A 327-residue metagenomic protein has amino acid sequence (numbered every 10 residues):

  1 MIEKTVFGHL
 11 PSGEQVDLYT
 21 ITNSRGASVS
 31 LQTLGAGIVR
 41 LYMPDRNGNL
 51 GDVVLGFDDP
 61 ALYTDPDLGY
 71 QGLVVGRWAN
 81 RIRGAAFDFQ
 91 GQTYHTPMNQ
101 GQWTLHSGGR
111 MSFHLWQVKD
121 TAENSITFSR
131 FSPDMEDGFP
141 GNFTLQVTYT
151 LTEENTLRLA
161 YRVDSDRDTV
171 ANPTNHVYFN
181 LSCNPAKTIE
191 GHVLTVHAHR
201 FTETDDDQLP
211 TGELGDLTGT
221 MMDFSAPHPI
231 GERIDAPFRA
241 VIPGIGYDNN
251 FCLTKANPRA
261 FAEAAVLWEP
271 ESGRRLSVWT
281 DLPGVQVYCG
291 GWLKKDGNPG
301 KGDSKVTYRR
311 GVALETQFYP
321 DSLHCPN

Functional and structural regions predicted by a protein language model:
M1-N327: An exposed, glycine/acidic-rich loop-and-rim segment of catalytic or binding clefts
